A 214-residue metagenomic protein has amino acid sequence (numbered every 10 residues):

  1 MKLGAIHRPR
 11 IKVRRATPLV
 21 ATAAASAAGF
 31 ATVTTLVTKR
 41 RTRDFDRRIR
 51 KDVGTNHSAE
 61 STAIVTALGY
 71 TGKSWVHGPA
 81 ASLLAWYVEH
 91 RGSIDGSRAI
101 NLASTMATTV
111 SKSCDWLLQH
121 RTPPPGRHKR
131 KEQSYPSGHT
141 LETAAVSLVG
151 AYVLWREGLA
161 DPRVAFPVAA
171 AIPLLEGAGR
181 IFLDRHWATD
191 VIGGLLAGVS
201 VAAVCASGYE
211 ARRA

Functional and structural regions predicted by a protein language model:
M1-A80, D115-R130: N-terminal transmembrane-helix/juxtamembrane module of multi-pass inner/ER membrane proteins
A16-A24, A81-A107: Interfacial segments of alpha-helical transmembrane regions
S26-F30, A107-S111, D115, E176 (+1 more regions): Alpha-helical transmembrane segments of multipass membrane proteins
T34, R50, G54, A85 (+4 more regions): Membrane-water interface at transmembrane helix exits
E60-I64, G78-A85, L148-A151, I172-G177: Hydrophobic, membrane-inserted alpha-helices
E60-S61, G92-S97, A160-A165: Membrane-helix interface segments
V76, R91-H128: The feature marks cytosolic C-terminal regulatory regions of anion transporters and related permeases
P123-A214: Membrane-embedded catalytic cores of phosphoryl/pyrophosphoryl-handling enzymes
